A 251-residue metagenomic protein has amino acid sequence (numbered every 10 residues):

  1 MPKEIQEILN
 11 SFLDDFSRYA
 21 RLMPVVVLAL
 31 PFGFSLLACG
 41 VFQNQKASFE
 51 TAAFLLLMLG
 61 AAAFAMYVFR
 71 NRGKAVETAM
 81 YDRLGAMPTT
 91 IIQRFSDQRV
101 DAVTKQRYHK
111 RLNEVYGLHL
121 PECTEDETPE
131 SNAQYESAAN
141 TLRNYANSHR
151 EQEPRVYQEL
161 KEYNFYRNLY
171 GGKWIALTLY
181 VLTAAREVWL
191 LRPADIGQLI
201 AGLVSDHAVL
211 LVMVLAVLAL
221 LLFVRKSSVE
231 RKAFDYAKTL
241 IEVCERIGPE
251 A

Functional and structural regions predicted by a protein language model:
M1-K105, G202, D206, S227: N-terminal first transmembrane alpha-helix
P2-F32, W174-A185, L220, V224-S227 (+1 more regions): Intrinsically disordered cytosolic tails
D14-L30, R143-D195, L203-V204, V209: Transmembrane alpha-helical segments and their cytosolic interface motifs in multi-pass membrane proteins
A53, L57, A61, A65 (+2 more regions): Lipid-exposed faces of alpha-helical membrane segments in multi-pass integral membrane proteins
N71, A75, A184-L191, R246: Amphipathic alpha-helical interaction surfaces
E77-R155: Charge-rich cytosolic interhelical loops and cytosolic tails of multi-pass membrane proteins
A194-A251: Alpha-helical oligomerization segments
